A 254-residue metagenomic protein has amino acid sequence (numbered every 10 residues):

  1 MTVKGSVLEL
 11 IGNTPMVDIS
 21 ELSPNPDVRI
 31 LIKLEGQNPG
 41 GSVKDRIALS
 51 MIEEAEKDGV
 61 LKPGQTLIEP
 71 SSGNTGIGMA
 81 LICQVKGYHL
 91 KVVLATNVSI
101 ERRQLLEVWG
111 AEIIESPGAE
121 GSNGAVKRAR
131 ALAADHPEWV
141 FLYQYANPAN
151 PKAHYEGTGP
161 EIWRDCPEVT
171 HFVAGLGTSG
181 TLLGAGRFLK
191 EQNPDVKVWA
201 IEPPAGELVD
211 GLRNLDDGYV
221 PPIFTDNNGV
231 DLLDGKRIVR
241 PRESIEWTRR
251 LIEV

Functional and structural regions predicted by a protein language model:
M1-V254: PLP-dependent amino-acid enzyme catalytic core
